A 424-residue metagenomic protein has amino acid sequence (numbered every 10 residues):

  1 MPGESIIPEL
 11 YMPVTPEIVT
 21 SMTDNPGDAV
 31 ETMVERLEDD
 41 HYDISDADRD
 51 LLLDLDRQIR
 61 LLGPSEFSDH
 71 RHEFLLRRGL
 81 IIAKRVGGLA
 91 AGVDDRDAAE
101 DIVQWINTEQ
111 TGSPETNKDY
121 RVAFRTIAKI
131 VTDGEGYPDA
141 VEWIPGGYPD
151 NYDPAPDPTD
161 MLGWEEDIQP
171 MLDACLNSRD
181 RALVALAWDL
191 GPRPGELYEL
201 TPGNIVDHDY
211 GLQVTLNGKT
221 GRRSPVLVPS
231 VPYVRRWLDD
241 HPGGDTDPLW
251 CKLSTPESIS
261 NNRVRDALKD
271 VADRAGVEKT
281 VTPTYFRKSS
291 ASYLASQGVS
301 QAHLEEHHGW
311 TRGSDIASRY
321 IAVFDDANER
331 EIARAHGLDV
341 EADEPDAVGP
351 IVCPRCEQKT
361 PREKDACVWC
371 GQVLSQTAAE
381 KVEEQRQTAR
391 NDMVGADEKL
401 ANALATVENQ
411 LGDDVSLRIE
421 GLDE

Functional and structural regions predicted by a protein language model:
M1, E31-D43, L52-D157: N-terminal core-binding DNA-recognition domain of tyrosine recombinases/integrases
M1-R77, G136, N391, G395 (+2 more regions): Basic/aromatic DNA-contact patch characteristic of tyrosine site-specific recombinases
P2-P13, E17, S21-D28, A123-I127 (+3 more regions): Basic, alpha-helical nucleic-acid-contacting "clamp/cap" segments
E17-M22, R334-E424: C-terminal secondary-structure termini that scaffold catalytic or DNA-interacting sites
M161-P194: Basic, Lys/Arg- and aromatic-enriched nucleic-acid-binding interface segment
A187-D209, Q301-E306: Short, charged phosphate-coordinating catalytic segments
K219-T220, H308-D343, L374-T377: Catalytic-site neighborhood detector that most strongly recognizes the C-terminal catalytic loop/helix of tyrosine
D245, R265-E306, W310, S314 (+4 more regions): Short, basic (Lys/Arg/His-rich) helix/loop patches that form interaction surfaces in the mid-to-C-terminal regions
